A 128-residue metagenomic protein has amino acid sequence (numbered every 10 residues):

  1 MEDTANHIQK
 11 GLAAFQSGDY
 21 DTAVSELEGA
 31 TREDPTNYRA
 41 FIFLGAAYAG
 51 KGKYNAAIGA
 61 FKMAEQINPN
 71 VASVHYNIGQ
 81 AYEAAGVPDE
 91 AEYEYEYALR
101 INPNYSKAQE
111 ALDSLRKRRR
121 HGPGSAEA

Functional and structural regions predicted by a protein language model:
T4-A5, Y38-R39, A72-S73, S106-K107: Helix-start (N-cap) detector for alpha-helical repeat units in TPR-like alpha-solenoids, especially tetratricopeptide
A5, K10-G29, G50-M63, A85-Y97 (+1 more regions): Structural signature of tandem alpha-helical TPR/SEL1-like repeats, specifically the intra-repeat loop/turn
G29-K51: Short, charge-rich amphipathic alpha-helical segments embedded in non-transmembrane helical bundles/solenoids
M63-G86: Mid-chain, well-packed structural core segment of small domains
